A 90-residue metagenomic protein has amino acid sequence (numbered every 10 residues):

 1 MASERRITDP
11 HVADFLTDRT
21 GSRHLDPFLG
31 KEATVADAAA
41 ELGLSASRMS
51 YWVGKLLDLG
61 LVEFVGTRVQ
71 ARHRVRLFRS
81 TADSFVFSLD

Functional and structural regions predicted by a protein language model:
M1-D14: Short, Lys/Arg-enriched N-terminal segment that forms or immediately precedes the first helix of a structured domain
D14-G21: Short helix-coil-helix linker/hinge
S22-D26: Pre-recognition alpha-helix immediately N-terminal to the DNA-recognition helix within helix-turn-helix or winged-helix
G30-D37: Short capping segments at the starts of secondary-structure elements
D37-G43, L56: A short acidic, leucine-rich amphipathic alpha-helix
G60: Glycine-centered, phosphate/nucleic-acid-interacting loop/turn motifs that mediate DNA/RNA or nucleotide
Q70-D90: Conserved segment of winged-helix/HTH DNA-binding domains
